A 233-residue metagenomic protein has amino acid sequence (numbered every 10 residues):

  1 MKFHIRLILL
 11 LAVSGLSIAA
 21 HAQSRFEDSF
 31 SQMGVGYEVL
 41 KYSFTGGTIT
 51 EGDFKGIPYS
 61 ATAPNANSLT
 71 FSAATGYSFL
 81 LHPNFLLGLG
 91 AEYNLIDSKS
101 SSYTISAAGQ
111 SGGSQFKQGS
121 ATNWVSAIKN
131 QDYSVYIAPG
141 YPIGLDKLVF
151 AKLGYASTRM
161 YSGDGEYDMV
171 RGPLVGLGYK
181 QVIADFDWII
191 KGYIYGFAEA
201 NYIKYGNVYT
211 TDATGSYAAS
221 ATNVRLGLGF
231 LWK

Functional and structural regions predicted by a protein language model:
M1-E27, K233: Cleavable N-terminal export/targeting peptides
H21-K233: Gram-negative outer-membrane beta-barrel domains
